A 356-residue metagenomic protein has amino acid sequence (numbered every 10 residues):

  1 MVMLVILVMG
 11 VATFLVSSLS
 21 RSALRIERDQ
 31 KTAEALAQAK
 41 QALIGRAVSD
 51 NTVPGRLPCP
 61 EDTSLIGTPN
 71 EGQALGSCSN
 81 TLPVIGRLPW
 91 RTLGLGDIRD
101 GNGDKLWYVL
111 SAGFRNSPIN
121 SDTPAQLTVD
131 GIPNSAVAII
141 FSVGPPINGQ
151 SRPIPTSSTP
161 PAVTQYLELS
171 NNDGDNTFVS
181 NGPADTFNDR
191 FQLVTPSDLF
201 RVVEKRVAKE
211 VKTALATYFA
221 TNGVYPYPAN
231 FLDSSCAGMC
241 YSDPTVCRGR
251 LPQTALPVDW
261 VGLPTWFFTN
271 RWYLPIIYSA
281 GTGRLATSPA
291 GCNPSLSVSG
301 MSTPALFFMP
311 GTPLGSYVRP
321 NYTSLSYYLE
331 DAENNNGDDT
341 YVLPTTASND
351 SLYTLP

Functional and structural regions predicted by a protein language model:
M1-S20: N-terminal single-pass transmembrane signal-anchor helix
M9, R21, D29, R91-L93: Sparse, context-dependent recognition of short Cys/His-centered cofactor- or disulfide-binding micro-motifs
F14, S18-R21, R25-E27, I85: Generic, low-specificity signal for short hydrophobic/alpha-helical stretches with a mild N-terminal bias, encompassing
V16, E34-G86: GGW-centered surface loops in extracellular recognition modules
S22-Q30, E34, Q41, N102-K105 (+1 more regions): Short, surface-exposed interaction loops/tails
P83-D100: Short acidic, Pro/Gly- and aromatic-enriched capping/linker segments at domain boundaries
